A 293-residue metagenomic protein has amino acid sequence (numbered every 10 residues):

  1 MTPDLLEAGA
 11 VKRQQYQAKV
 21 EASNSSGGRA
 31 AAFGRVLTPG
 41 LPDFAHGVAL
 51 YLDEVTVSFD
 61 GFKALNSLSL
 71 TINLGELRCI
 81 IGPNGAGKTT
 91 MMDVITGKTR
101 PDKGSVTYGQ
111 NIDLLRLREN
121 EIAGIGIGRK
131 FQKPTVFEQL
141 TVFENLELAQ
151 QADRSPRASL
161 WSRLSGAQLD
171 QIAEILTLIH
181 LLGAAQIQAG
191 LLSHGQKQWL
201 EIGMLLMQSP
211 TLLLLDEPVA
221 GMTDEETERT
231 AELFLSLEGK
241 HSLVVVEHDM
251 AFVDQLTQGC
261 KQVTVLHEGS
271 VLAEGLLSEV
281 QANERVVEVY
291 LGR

Functional and structural regions predicted by a protein language model:
M1-T56, R293: ABC-family P-loop ATPase nucleotide-binding domain
G34, G40, S159-A184, T211 (+2 more regions): Conserved ABC ATPase "signature" region
I81-P83: The feature captures the beta-strand-to-loop junction immediately N-terminal to the Walker
T96: Helix-to-loop junction immediately C-terminal to a conserved catalytic motif
S105-I125, S162: ABC ATPase NBD Q-loop/coupling interface
L213-E217: Catalytic Walker B motif of ABC-type/P-loop ATPase nucleotide-binding domains
